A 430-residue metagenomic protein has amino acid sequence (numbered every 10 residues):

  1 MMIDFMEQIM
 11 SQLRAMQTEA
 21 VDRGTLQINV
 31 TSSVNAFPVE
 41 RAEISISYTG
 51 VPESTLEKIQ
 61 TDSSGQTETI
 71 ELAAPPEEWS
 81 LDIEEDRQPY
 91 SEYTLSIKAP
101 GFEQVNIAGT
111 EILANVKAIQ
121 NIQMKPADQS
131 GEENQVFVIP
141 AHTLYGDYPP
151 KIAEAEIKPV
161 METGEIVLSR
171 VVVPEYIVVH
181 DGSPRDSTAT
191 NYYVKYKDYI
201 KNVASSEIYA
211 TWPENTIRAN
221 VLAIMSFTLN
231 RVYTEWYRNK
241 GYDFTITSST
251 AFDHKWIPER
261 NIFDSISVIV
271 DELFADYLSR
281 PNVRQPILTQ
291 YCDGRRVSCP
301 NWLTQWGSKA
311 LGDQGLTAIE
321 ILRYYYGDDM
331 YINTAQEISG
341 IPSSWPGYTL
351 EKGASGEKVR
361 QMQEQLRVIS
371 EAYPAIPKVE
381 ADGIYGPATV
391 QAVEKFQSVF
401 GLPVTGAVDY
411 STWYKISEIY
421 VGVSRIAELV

Functional and structural regions predicted by a protein language model:
M2-V21, R41-S45, Q60, S64-A73 (+1 more regions): Conserved, single-site charged/polar hotspot
M16-E40, T49-V51: Structural motif
S45-T49, E77: Short histidine
E53-T55: Short, small/polar residue-rich loop motifs at catalytic or cofactor-binding pockets
E77-G101: A short, solvent-exposed beta-strand micro-motif common in secreted/extracellular proteins
